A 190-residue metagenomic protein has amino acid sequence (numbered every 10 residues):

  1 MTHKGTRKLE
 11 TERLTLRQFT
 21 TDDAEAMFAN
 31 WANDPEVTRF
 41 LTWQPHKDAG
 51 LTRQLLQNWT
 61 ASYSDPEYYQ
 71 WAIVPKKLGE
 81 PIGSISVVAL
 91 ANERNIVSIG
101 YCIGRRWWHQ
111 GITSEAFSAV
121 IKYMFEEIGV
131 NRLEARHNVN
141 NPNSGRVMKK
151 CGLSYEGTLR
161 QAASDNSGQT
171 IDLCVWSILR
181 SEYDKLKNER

Functional and structural regions predicted by a protein language model:
M1-A26, N30-P35, Q70-R190: Acyl-donor (CoA/ACP) binding surface of acyl/acetyltransferases
W31-A32, L41, Y63-S64: Hydrophobic residues in alpha-helical segments
T38-N58: Conserved GNAT-fold acetyl-CoA-binding loop/helix
Q44-D48, Y69, N140: Short, conserved alpha-helical segments within structured domains
W59-A72: A short helix-loop-beta-strand connector motif used in the catalytic cores of GNAT acetyltransferases and, in some
